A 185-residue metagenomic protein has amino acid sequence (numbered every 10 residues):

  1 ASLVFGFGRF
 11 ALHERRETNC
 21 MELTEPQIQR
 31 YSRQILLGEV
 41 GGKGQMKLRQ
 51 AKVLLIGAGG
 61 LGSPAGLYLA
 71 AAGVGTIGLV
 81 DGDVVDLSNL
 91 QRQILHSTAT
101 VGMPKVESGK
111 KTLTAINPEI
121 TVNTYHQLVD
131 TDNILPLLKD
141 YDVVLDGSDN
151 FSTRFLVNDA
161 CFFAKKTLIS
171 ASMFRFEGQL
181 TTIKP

Functional and structural regions predicted by a protein language model:
S2, G6-F7, C20-P185: Adenine nucleotide-associated cytosolic modules
A11-E14: Short hydrophobic alpha-helical segments enriched in small aliphatic residues
